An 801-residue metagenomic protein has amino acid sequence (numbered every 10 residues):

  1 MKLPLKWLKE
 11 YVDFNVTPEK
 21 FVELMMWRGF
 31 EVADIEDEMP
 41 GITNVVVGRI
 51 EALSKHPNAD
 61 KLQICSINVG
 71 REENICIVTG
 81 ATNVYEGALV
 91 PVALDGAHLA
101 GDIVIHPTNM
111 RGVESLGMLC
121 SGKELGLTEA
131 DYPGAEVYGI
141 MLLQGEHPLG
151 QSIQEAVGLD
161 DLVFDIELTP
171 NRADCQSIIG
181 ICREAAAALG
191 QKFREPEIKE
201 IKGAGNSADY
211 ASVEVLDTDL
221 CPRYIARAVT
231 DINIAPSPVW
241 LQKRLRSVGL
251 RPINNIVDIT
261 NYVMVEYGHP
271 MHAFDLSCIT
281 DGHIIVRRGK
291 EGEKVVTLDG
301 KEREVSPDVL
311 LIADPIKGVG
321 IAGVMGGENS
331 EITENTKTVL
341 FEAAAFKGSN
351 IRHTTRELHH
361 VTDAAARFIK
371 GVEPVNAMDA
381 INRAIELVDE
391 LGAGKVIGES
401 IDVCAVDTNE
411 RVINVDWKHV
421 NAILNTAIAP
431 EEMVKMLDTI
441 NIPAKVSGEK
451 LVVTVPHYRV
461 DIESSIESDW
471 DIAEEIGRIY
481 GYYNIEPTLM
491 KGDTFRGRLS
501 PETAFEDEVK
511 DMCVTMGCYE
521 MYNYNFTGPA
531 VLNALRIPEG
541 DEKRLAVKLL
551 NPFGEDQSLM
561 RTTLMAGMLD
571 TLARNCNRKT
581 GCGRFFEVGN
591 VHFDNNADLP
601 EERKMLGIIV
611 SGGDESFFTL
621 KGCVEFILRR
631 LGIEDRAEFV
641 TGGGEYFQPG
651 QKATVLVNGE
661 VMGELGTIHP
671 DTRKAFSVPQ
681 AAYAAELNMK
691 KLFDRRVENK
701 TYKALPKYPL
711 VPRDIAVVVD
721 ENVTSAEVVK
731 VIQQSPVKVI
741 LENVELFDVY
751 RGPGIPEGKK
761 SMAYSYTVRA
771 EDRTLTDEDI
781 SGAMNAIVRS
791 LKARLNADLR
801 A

Functional and structural regions predicted by a protein language model:
M1-G205, L340, E357, D363 (+4 more regions): Phosphate-backbone binding interfaces of nucleic-acid-interacting proteins
K2, D438-I442, V452, N595-E602 (+2 more regions): A carboxyl-terminal module marker
L5, E23, Q63, L189 (+1 more regions): Glycine/proline-enriched, intrinsically flexible loops and inter-domain linkers
P40-T43, E200-G203, V263, T454 (+4 more regions): Beta-rich nucleic-acid/ligand-interaction surfaces
V47-I77, L149, N254, T260-N329: Conserved mixed alpha/beta core segments that line enzyme active sites in large multi-domain catalysts
R111-D131, A135-M141, Q154, L162 (+5 more regions): Mobile "lid/hinge" segments at catalytic clefts and subdomain interfaces of large enzymes
L189-V215, G392-V420, A427, I472: Terminal amphipathic helices with adjacent charged low-complexity linkers/tails
I413-W417, N421-G581, T767-R769, D779-A801: Extended, well-folded interaction surfaces typified by the phenylalanyl-tRNA synthetase beta subunit core
